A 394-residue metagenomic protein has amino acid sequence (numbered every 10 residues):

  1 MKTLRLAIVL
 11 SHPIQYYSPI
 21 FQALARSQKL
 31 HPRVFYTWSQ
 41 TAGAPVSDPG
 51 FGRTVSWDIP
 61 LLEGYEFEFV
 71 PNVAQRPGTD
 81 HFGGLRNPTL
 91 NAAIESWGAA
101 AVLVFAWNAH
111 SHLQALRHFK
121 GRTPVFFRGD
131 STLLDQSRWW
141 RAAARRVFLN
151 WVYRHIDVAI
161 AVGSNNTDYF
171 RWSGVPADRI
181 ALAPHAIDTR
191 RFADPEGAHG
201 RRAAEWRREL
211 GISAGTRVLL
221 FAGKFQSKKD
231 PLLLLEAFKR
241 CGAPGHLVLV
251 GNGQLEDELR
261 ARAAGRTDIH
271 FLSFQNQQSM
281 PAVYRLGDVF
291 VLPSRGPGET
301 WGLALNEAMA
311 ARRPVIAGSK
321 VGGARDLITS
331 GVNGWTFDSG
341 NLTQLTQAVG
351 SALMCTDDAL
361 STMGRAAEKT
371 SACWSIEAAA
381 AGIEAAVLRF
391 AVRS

Functional and structural regions predicted by a protein language model:
N108-S111, T123-A143, H155-V158: A short, histidine- and acid-enriched strand-loop-helix "catalytic/donor-clamping" loop that lines the nucleotide-sugar
R141-A142, L149-A204, F271: Donor nucleotide-sugar binding/catalytic pocket of nucleotide-sugar-dependent glycosyltransferases
R201, R207, S213-K229, L235-K239: Conserved donor-binding/catalytic core segment of Leloir-type glycosyltransferases
D257-Q278: Nucleotide-activated donor-binding/catalytic signature segment of Leloir-type glycosyltransferases, i.e., the conserved
F274-Q275, A282-G287: Short alpha-helical donor nucleotide-sugar binding micro-motif in glycosyltransferases
R285-T300, R313: Acidic donor-binding loop of glycosyltransferase active sites
A310-G318: Short hydrophobic beta-strand element within catalytic cores of glycosyltransferases and related nucleotide-activated
R325-S351, D358: Change "using UDP/GDP/dTDP sugars" to "using nucleotide sugars
